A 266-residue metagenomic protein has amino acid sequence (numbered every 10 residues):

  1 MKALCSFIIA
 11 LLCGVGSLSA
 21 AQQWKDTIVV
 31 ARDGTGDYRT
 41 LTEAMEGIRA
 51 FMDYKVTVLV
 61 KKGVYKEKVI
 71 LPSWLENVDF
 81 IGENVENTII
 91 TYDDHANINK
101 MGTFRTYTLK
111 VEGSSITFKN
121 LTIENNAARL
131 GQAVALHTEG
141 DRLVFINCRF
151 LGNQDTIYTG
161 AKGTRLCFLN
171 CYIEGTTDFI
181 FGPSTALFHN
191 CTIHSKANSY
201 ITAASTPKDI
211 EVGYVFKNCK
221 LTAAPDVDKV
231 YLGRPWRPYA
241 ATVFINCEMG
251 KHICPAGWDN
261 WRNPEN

Functional and structural regions predicted by a protein language model:
M1-Q23: Bacterial Sec-dependent N-terminal signal peptides
Q22-N266: Sequence-level preference for short, compositionally simple segments enriched in small aliphatic or small polar residues
